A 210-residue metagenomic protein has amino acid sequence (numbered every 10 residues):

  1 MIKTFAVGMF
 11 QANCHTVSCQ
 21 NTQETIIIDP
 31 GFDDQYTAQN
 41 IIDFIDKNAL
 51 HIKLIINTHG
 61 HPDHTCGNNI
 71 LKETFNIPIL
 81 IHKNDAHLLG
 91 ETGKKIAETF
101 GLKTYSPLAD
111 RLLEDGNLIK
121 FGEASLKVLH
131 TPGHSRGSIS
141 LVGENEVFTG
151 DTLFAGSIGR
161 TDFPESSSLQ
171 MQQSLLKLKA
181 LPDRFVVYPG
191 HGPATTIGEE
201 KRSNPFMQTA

Functional and structural regions predicted by a protein language model:
M1-N48, S140-G150: Conserved beta-strand hairpin/beta-sheet module of binuclear metal-dependent hydrolase folds, prominently
F5-V7, L102-K103, L108-D110, H130-P132: Short Gly/Pro-enriched turn/cap motifs at secondary-structure boundaries
V17, T58, T131: Conserved S/T- and glycine-rich ATP-binding loop of Class I adenylate-forming
T25, L88-T92, E98, G156-D162: A short acidic, helix-capping loop that chelates divalent metal ions and anchors anionic groups
I26, I56, I79, F148 (+1 more regions): Residue-level marker for buried hydrophobic side chains located in beta-strands that build the well-ordered beta-sheet
F32-A38, I42-K120, R202-T209: Active-site HxH/HxHxD metal-binding segment of metal-dependent hydrolases
F32-D33, L50, F121-A210: Metallo-beta-lactamase
